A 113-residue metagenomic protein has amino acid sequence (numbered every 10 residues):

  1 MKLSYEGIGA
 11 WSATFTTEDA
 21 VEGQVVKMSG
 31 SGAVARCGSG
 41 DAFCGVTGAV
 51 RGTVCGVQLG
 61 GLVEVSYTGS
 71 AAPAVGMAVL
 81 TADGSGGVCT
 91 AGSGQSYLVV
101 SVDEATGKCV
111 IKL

Functional and structural regions predicted by a protein language model:
M1-L113: Surface-exposed, low-hydrophobicity beta-strand/loop segments enriched in small/polar/acidic residues
